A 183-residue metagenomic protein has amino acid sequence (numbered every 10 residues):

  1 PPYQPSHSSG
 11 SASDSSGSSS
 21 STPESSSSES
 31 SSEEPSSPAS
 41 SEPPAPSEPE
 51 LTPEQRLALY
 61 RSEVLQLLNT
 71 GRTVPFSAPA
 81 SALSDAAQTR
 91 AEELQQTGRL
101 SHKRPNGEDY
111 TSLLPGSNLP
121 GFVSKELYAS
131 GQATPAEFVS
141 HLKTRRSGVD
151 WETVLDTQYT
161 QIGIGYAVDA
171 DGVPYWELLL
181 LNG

Functional and structural regions predicted by a protein language model:
P1-E50: Ser/Thr/Gly/Pro-rich low-complexity, disordered linker/stalk segments of secreted and cell-surface proteins
S8, A12-S15, Q96, P105 (+2 more regions): Intrinsically disordered, low-complexity segments enriched in small/polar residues
P43, S47-L51, Q66, T73 (+2 more regions): Generic signal for short, ordered secondary-structure residues within or immediately flanking folded domains
E50-P115, T160: Short, well-ordered surface patches within globular domains
D109-G183: A well-ordered secondary-structure block
